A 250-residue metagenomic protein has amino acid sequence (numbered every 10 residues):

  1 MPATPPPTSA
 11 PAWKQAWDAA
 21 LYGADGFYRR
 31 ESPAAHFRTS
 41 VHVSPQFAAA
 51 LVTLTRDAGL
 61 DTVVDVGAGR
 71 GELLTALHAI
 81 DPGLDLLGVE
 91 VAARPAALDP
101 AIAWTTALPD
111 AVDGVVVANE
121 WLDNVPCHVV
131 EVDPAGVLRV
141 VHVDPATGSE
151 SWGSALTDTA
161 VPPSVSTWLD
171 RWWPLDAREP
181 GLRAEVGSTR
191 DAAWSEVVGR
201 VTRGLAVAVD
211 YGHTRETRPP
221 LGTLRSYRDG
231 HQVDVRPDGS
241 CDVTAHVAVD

Functional and structural regions predicted by a protein language model:
M1-A107, V130: Rossmann-like AdoMet
I102, D110-V112, V117-D250: Class I S-adenosyl-L-methionine
